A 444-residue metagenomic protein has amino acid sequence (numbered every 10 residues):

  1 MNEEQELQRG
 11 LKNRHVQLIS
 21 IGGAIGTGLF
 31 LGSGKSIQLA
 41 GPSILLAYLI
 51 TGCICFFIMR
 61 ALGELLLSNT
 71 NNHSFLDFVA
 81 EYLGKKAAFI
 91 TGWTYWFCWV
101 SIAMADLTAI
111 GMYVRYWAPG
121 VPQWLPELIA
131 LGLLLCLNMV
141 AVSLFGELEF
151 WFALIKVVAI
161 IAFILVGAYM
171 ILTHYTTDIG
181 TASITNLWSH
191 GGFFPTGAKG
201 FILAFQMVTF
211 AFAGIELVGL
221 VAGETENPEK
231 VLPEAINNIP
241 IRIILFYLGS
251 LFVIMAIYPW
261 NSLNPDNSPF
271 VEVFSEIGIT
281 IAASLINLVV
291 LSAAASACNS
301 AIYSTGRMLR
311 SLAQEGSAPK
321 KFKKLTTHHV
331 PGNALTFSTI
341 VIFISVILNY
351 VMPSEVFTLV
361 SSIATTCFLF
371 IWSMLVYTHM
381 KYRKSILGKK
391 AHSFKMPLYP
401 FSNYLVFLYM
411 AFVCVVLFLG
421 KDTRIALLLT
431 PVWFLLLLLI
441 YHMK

Functional and structural regions predicted by a protein language model:
M1-E4, D77-Y82, L107-E127, A159-A162 (+4 more regions): Helix-loop-helix connectors at the membrane interface of multi-pass transporters/channels
M1-G34, Q38-S43, F56, R60 (+6 more regions): Membrane-interface "cap" regions at the ends of multi-pass membrane proteins
N2-E3, L7, A118-P122, L154-S284: Helix-loop-helix junctions that connect adjacent transmembrane segments in multi-pass membrane transporters
L7-Q8, L31-P126, I239-I244, L248 (+1 more regions): Extracellular loop-to-transmembrane helix junctions
N71, T94-A109, F212-T225, T280-P319 (+2 more regions): Membrane-helix boundary/coupling elements in multi-pass transport proteins
D77-A80, G84, Y116, W188-G191 (+3 more regions): TM-loop-TM module centered on a large, flexible mid-protein loop between adjacent transmembrane helices in multi-pass
G111, W124-A182, A213, I236-P240 (+3 more regions): Membrane-interface loop-to-helix entry segments
F152, K321-V330, L369-D422: C-terminal membrane-solvent junction of multi-pass transporters and transport-like membrane proteins
